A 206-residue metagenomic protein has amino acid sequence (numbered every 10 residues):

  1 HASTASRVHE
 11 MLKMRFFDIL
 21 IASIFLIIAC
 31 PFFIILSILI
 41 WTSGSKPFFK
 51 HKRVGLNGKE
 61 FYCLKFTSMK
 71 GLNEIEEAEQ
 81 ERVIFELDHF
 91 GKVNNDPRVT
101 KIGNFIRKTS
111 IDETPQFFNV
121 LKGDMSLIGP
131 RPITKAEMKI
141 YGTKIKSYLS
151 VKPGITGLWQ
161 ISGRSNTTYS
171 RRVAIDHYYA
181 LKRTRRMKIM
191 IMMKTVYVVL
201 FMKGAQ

Functional and structural regions predicted by a protein language model:
H1-L12, N94, R98, I133: Juxtamembrane loop-helix boundary motifs flanking transmembrane segments in multi-pass membrane proteins
S3-L12, K144-Q206: C-terminal terminal-structure detector
A5-E74, R185-Q206: A hydrophobic, helix-centered structural microdomain
R15, K46, F61, N94-T100 (+4 more regions): Generic recognition of short, well-ordered alpha-helical interface segments
A22, F49, T100-N104, A136 (+1 more regions): Positions in alpha-helical segments
C30, T109-D112, I128, R164 (+1 more regions): Residue-level signal for short amphipathic helical patches enriched in basic/charged and nearby hydrophobic residues
F49-P97, T156-A174: Short, glycine-rich, amphipathic interfacial segments at transmembrane boundaries or analogous
H89-V151, T195-V198: A short, structured surface patch at a secondary-structure boundary
